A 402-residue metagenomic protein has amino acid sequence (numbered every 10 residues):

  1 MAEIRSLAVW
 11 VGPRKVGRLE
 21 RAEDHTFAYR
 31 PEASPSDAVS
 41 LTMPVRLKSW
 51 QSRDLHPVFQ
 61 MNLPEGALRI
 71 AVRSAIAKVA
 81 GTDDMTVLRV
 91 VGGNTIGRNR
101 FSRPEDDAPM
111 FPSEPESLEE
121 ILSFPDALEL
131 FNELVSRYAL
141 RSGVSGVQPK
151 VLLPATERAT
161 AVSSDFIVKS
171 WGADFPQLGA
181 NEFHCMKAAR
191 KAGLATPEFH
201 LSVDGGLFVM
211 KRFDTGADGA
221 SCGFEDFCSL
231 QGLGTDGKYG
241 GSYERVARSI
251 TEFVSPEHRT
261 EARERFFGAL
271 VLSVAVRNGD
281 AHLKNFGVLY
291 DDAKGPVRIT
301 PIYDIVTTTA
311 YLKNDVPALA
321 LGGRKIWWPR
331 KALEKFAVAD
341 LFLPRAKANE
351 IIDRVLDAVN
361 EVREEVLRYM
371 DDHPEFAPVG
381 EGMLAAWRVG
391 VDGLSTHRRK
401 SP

Functional and structural regions predicted by a protein language model:
M1-L283, G287-P402: Phosphate/dinucleotide-binding and metal-coordinating scaffold of catalytic cores in nucleotide-dependent enzymes
